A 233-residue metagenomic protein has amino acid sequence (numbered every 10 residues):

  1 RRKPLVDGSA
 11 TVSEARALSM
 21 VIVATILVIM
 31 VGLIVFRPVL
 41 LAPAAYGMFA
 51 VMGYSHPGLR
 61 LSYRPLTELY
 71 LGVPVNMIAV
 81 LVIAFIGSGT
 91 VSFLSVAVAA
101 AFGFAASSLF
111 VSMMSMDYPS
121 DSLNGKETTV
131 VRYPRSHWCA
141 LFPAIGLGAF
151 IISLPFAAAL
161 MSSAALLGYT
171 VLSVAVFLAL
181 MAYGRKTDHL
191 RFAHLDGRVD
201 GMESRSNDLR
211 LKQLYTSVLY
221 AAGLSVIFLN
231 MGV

Functional and structural regions predicted by a protein language model:
R1-A10, F110-R135, K186-R205: Cytosolic, membrane-interface loops and tails of multi-pass inner-membrane proteins
R1-P38, K126-S163, N207-Y220: Multi-pass membrane catalytic core of lipid/isoprenoid biosynthesis enzymes
P4-T90: Intramembrane alpha-helical segments
L27-A42, A79-A100, I151-G168, L224-V233: Helix-coil boundary and interhelical linker segments in multi-pass alpha-helical membrane proteins
G53-S62, A79-F85, S108-M114, A179-H189: Juxtamembrane membrane-interface segments at transmembrane alpha-helix termini
Y70-N124: Functional transmembrane core segments of multi-pass inner-membrane proteins
V96, A101-G103, S108, S136-L190: Alpha-helical transmembrane segments
M161-V233: Extended hydrophobic alpha-helices typical of membrane-associated regions
